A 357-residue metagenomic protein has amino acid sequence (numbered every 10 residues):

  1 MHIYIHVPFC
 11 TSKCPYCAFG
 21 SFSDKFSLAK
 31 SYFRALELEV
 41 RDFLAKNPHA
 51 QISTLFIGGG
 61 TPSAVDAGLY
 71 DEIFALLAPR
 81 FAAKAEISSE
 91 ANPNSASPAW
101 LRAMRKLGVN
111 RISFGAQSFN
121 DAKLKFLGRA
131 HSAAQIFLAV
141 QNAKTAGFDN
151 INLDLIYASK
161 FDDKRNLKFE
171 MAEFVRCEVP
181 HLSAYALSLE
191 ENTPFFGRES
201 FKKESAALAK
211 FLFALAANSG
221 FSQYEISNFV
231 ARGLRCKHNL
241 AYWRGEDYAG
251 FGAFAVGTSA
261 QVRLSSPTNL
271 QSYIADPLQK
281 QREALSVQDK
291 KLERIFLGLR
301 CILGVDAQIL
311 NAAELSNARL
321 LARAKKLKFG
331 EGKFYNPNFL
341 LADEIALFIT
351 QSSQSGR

Functional and structural regions predicted by a protein language model:
M1-I3: Extreme N-terminal starter segment of soluble prokaryotic enzymes
P8-S21: Local cysteine-cluster metal-coordination motifs and their immediate loop/turn environment, predominantly Fe-S cluster
A18, F22-F43, S53-N311: C-terminal scaffold of the Radical SAM
N311-R323: Short amphipathic alpha-helical interaction segments
A322-G332: A short, conserved structural fragment
K333-P337: Minor-groove-contacting beta-hairpin "wing" of winged helix-turn-helix DNA-binding domains
N338-R357: Short, amphipathic alpha-helical interaction segments positioned at domain boundaries
